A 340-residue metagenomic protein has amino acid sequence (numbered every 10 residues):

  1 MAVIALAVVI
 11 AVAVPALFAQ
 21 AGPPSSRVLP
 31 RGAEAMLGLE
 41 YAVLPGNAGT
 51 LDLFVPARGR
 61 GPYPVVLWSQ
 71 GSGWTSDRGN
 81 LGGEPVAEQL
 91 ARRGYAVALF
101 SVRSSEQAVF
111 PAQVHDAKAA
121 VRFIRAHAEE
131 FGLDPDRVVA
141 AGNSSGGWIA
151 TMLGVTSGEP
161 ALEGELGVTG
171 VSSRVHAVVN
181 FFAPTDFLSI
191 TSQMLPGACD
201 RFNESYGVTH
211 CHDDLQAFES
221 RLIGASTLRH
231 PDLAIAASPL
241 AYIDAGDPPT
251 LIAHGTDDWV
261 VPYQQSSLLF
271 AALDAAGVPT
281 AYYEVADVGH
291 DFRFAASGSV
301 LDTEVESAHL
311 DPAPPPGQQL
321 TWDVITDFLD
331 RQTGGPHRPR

Functional and structural regions predicted by a protein language model:
G22-G61: N-terminal cap/lid segment of alpha/beta-hydrolase-fold proteins
S25-E34, L44, G154, S192-Y242 (+1 more regions): Mobile cap/lid helix-loop segments that gate and shape the active-site cleft of serine hydrolases
P62-G71: Short beta-strand element of the alpha/beta-hydrolase
N80-A98: Short amphipathic alpha-helix adjacent to the substrate-entry channel of hydrolases
A108-E129, D323: Alpha/beta-hydrolase active-site loop
A119-D200: Primarily recognizes the serine-hydrolase "nucleophile elbow" in alpha/beta-hydrolase and SGNH/GDSL folds
G246, I252-H254, D258: Short beta-strand/loop motif that positions the catalytic acidic residue of the alpha/beta-hydrolase fold
L251-A253, Y263-R340: C-terminal catalytic histidine-bearing segment of alpha/beta-hydrolase fold enzymes
